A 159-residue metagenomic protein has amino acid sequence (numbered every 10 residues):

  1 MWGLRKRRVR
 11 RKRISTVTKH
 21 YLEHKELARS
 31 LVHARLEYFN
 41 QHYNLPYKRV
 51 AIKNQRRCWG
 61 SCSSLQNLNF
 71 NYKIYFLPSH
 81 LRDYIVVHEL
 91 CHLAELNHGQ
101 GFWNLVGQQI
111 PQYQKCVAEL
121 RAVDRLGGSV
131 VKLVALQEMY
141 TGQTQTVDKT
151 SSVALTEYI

Functional and structural regions predicted by a protein language model:
M1-Y84, L93-I159: Active-site-proximal or metal-binding-adjacent scaffold patches in catalytic folds
E89: Walker B catalytic acidic pair
